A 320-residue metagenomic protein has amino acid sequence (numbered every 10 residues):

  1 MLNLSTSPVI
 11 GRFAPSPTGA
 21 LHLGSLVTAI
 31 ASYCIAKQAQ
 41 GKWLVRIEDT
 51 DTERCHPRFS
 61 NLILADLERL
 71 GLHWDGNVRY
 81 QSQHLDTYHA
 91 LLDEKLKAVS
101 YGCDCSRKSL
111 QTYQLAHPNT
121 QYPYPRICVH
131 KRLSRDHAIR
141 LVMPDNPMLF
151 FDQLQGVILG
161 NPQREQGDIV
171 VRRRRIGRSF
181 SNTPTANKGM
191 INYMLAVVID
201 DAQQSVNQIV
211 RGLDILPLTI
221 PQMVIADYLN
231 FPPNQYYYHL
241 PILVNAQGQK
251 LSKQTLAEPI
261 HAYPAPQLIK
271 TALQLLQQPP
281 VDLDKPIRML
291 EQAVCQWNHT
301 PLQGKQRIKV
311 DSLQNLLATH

Functional and structural regions predicted by a protein language model:
M1-N119, L213-L229, P286-R288, Q292: N-terminal Rossmann-like or analogous alpha/beta NTP/dinucleotide-binding catalytic cores that position adenine
M1-P8, D93-E94, R178-N187, T319: Polar low-complexity intrinsically disordered regions
Y33, W43, L67, W74 (+6 more regions): Bulky hydrophobic/aromatic packing residues
D51, H56, E68, Q83-H84 (+5 more regions): Poly-acidic low-complexity segments
L64-W74, E94-R107, Y122-A138, L256-A272 (+1 more regions): Short, Lys/Arg-enriched charge-dense amphipathic segments
S106, P217-L218, Y228-H320: Catalytic adenosine-cofactor/nucleotide-binding cores of aminoacyl-tRNA synthetases and other
K108-A262, A318: Active-site cores that bind ATP or allylic diphosphates and position pyrophosphate for catalysis
